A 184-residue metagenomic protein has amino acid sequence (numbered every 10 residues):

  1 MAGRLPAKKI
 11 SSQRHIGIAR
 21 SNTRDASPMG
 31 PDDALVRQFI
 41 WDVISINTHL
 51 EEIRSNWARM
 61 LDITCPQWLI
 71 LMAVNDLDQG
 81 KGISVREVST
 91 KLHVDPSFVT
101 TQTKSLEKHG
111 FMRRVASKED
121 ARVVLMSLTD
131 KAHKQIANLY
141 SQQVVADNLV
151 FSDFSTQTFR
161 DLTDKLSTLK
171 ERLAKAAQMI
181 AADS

Functional and structural regions predicted by a protein language model:
M1-L61, H109: N-terminal leader segment of winged-helix/HTH proteins
L5-K8, G17-S27, K104-D164: Charged, amphipathic alpha-helical coiled-coil/dimerization segments
V36-A58, I136-F154, F159-L173, A177: Hydrophobic alpha-helical core bundles mediating ligand binding, dimerization, or RNAP-core interactions
D42, L69-A73, K134: Pre-recognition alpha-helix immediately N-terminal to the DNA-recognition helix within helix-turn-helix or winged-helix
E52-D95: N-terminal helix-turn-helix DNA-binding core of bacterial DNA-binding proteins
V85, E171, Q178-S184: Alpha-helical transmembrane segments and membrane-interface helix-loop junctions in multi-pass membrane proteins
V85, T103-K104: Short, hydrophobic-biased segments on the C-terminal half of alpha helices that form "recognition helices"
